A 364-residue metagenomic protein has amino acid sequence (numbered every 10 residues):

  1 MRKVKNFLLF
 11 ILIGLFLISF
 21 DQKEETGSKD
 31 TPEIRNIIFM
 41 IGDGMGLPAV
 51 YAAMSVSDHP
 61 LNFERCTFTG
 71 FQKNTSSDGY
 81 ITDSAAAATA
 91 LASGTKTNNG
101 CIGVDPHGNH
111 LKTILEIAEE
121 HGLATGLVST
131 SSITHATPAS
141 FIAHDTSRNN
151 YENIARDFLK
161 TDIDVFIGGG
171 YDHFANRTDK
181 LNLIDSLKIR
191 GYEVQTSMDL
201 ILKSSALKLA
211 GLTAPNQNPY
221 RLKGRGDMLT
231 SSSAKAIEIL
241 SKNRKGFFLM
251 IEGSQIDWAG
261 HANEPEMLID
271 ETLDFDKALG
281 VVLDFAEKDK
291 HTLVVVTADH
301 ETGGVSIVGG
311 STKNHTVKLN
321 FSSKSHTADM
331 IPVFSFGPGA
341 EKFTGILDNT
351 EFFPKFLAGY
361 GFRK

Functional and structural regions predicted by a protein language model:
V4-I11: Sec-dependent signal peptide recognition, specifically the positively charged N-region followed immediately by
I11-F20: Hydrophobic h-region of N-terminal signal peptides that target proteins for export in Gram-negative bacteria
E24-G170, F174-R177, L183-I201, E301-K364: N-terminal catalytic scaffold of extracellular/periplasmic and nuclease hydrolases that process anionic headgroups
L47, L273-T312: Metal-dependent active-site segment of extracytoplasmic phospho-/sulfohydrolases and closely related
G94-N99, A210-R221, D257-A262, F334-F336: Gly-rich Lys/Arg/Thr-decorated short loops/hinges at beta-loop-alpha junctions or inter-strand turns that position
D105, Q195-S233: Functional beta-strand-loop-alpha-helix junction segments that form "active/interaction loops" within catalytic
L115-E119, L200-L202, S233-N243: Short amphipathic alpha-helices and their capping/turn segments at secondary-structure boundaries
A136-F141, P215-G224, S233-I237, S241-G246 (+1 more regions): Active-site His/acidic residue clusters
